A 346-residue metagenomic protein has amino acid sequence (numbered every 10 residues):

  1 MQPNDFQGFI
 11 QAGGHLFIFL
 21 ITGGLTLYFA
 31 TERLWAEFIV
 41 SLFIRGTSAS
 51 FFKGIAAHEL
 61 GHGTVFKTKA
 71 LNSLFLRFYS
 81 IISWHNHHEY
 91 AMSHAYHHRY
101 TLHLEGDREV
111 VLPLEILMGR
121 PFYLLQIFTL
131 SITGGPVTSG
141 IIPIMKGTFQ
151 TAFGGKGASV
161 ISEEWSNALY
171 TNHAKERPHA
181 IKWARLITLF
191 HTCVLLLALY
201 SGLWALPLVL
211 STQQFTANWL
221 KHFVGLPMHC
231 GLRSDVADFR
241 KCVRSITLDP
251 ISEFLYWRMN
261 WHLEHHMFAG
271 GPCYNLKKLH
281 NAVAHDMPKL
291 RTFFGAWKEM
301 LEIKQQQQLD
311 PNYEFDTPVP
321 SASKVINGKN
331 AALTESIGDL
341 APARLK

Functional and structural regions predicted by a protein language model:
M1-T47, I82-P207, C273-K346: Non-catalytic, topology-defining segments of multipass membrane proteins
T22, G61, V65-F66, V236 (+1 more regions): Active-site-flanking alpha-helical
G46-A57, N86-Y90, V209-A237: Transmembrane alpha-helical segments that form the membrane-embedded catalytic/substrate-channel core of multi-pass
I55-H62, Y90-L102, V224-G231, L255-G271: Histidine-centered catalytic micro-motifs
I55-L74, L102-P113: Aspartate-rich (DDxxD/NDxxD/DxxxD) Mg2+/diphosphate-binding motifs and their adjoining helix-loop segments
F66-S73, M92-Y96, Y123-T133, R233-R244 (+2 more regions): Juxtamembrane/interfacial segments around transmembrane helices
T68-A70, L186, E253-F254: Short helix-capping and inter-helix turn/linker motifs at the boundaries of alpha-helical repeat units
F78, E164-Y170, C242-R258: Cytosolic juxtamembrane regulatory segments of multi-pass membrane proteins
